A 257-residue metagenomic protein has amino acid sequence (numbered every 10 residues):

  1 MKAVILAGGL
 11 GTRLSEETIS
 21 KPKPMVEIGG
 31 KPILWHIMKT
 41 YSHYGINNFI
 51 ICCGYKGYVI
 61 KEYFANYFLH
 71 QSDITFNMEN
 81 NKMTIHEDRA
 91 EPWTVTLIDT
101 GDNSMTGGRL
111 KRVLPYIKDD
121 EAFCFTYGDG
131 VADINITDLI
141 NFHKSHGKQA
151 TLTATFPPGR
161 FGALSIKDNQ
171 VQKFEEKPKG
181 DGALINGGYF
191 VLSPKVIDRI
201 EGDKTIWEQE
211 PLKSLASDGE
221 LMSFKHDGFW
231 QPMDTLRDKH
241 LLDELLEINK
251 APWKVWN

Functional and structural regions predicted by a protein language model:
M1-N66, L97: N-terminal glycine-rich phosphate-binding loop and ensuing alpha1 helix
I5, I51, F125, A150-T153 (+1 more regions): Structural beta-sheet core signal
H36, R109-R112, P211: Well-ordered alpha-helical segments embedded in enzymatic catalytic cores
E62-D168: Conserved beta-loop-beta/alpha segment of the NTase-like Rossmann-fold superfamily that binds/positions NTPs
E121-T126, V131, N135-K144, F156-G159 (+1 more regions): Catalytic-core segments of class I nucleotidyltransferases/pyrophosphorylases that form NMP-activated intermediates
